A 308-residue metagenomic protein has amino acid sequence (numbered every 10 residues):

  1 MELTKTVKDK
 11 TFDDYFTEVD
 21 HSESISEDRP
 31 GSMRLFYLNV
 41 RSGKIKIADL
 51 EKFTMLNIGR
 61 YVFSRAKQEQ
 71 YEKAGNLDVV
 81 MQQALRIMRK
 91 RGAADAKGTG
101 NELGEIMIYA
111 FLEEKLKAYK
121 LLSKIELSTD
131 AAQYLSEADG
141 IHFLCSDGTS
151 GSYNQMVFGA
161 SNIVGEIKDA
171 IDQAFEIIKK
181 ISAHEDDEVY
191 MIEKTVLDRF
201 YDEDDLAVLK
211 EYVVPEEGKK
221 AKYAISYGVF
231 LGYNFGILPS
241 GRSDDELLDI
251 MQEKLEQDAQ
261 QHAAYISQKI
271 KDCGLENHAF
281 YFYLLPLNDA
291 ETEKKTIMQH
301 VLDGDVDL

Functional and structural regions predicted by a protein language model:
E2-Q83: A structured, charge-rich N-terminal accessory region that forms the first stable segment of a protein and links
G43-K44, V164-E166, F235-P239, A290: Short acidic, S/G/P-rich loop/turn micro-motifs used as interaction or catalytic elements
K46, L50, N76, T99-I108 (+2 more regions): Short amphipathic alpha-helical segments
L85-Y109: A short, highly charged nucleic-acid-interacting micro-segment common to nuclease and nuclease-linked defense proteins
L103-L135: Extended, Lys/Arg-enriched charged tracts that mediate electrostatic binding to polyanionic substrates
K120-L121, S128-K210: Glycine- and acidic-residue-rich phosphate-binding/metal-coordinating active-site segment common to enzymes that handle
I171-A263: Acidic, metal/cofactor-coordinating or nucleic-acid-engaging core segments within structured domains
R242-L308: Extended, charged low-complexity segments that frequently continue into or abut oligomerization scaffolds
